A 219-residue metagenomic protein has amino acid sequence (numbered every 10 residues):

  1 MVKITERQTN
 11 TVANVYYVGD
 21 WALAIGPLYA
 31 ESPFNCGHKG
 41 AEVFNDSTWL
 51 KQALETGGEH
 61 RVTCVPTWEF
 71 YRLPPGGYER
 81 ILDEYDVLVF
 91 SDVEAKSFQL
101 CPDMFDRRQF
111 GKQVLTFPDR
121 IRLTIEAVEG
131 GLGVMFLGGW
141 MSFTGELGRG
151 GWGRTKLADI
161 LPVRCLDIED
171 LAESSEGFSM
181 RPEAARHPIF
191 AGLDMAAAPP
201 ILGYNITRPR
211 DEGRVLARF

Functional and structural regions predicted by a protein language model:
M1-E94, G139-T144, R154: Aromatic-Pro/Gly-enriched surface loop or interdomain linker that acts as a lid/target-recognition segment
V2, R72-P75, D119-L123, P199-I201: Short alpha-helical segments and helix-capping/turn motifs at coil-helix boundaries
V2-T11, D20-W21, G26-Y29, G133-F219: An acidic, glycine-rich "communication" segment
V15-W21, R80-G148: Short alpha-beta junction capping motif
G37-A41, E84-Y85, G111-K112, L157-D159 (+2 more regions): Short, surface-exposed linear patches
G40-F44, L88-F90, L115, D159-R164 (+1 more regions): Glycine-rich loops and low-complexity Gly/Arg-rich segments that provide flexible linkers or classic glycine-based
S47, F117-I121, G150-L157: Amphipathic alpha-helical segments in well-structured domains
E55, V128-E129, P162: Sec-exported extracytoplasmic/periplasmic mature domains
